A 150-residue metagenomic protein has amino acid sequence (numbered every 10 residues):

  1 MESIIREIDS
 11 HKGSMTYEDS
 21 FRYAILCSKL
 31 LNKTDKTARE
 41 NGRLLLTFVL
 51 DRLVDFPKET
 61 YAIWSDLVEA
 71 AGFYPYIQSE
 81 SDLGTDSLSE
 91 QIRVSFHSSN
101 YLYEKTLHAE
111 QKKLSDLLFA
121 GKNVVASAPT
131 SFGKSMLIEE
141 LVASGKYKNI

Functional and structural regions predicted by a protein language model:
M1-I150: N-terminal helicase ATP-binding lobe
